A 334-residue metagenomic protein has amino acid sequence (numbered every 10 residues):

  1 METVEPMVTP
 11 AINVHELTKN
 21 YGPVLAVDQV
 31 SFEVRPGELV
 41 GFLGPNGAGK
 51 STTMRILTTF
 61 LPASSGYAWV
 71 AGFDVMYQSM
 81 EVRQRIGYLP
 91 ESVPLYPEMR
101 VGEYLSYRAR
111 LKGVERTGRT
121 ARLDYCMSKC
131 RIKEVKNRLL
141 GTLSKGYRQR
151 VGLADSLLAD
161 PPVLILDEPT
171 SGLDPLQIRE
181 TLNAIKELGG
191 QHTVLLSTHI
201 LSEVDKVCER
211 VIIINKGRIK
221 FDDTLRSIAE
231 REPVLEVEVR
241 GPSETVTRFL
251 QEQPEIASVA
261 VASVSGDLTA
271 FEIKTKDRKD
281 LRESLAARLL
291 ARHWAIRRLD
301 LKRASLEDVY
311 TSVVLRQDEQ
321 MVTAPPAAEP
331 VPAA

Functional and structural regions predicted by a protein language model:
E2-P10, I228: Extreme N-terminus of proteins, especially the signal/transit-peptide cleavage junction and the first residues
E2-V4, K274-A334: C-terminal coupling/interaction segments
T9-V14, K19-K216, K220-F221: ABC transporter nucleotide-binding domains
R110-G113, E209, P233, E255 (+2 more regions): Non-catalytic alpha-helical coupling and interface elements of nucleotide-dependent molecular machines and regulators
D124, T142, S265-G266, A304: Positions that flank functional sites
E180-K274: ABC transporter nucleotide-binding domain
